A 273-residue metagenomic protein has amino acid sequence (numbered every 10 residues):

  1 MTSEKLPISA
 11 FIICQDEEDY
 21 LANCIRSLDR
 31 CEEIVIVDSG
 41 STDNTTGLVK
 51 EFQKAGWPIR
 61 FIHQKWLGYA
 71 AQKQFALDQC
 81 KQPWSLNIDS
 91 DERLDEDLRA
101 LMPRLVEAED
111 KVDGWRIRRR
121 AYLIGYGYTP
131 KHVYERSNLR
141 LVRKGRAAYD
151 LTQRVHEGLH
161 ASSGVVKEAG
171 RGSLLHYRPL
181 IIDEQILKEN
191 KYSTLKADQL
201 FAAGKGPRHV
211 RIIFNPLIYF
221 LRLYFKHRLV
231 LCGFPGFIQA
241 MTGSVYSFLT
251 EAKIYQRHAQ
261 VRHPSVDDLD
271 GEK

Functional and structural regions predicted by a protein language model:
E4-S9: Extreme N-terminal starter segment of soluble prokaryotic enzymes
I12-R30, I36: Short, well-formed alpha-helical segments that are part of the catalytic scaffolds of diverse glycosyltransferases
S27, D38-L48, W66, D89: A conserved acidic beta->alpha catalytic loop
C31-E32, C80-Q82: Short, well-ordered alpha-helix to beta-strand connector turns
E33, P58-R60, G164: Conserved beta-strand segments of alpha/beta enzyme cores
T46-K81: Conserved donor nucleotide-binding strand/loop of the catalytic core
A71-L77, I88, D95-H258, K273: Catalytic-site signature of metal-activated, phosphate-bearing donor transferases, centered on the GT-A/GT-A-like
S85: Short aromatic/hydrophobic "clamp" motif used to bind/position activated sugar donors
